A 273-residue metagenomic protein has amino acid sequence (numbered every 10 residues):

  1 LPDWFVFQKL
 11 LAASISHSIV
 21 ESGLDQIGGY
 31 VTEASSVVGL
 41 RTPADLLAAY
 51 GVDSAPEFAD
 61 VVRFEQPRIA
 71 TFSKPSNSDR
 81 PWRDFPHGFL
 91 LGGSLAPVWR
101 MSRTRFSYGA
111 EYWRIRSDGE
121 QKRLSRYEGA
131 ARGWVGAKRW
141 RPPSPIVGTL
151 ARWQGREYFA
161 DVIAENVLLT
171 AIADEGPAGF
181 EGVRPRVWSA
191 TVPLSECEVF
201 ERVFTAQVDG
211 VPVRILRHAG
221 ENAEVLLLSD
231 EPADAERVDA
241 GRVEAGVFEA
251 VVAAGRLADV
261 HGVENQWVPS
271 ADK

Functional and structural regions predicted by a protein language model:
L1-K273: Short, surface-exposed polybasic-aromatic patches that bind anionic ligands, especially phosphate groups
